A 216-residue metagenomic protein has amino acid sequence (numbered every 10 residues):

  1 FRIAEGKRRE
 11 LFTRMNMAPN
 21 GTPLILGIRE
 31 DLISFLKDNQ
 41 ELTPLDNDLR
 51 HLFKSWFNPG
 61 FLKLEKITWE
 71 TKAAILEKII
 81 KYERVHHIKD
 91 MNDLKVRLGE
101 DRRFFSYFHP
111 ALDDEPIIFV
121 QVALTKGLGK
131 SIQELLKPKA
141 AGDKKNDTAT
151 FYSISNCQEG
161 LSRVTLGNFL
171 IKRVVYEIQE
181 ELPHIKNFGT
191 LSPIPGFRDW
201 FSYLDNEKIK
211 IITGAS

Functional and structural regions predicted by a protein language model:
F1-S216: Extended, composition-driven regions rather than compact fold-specific motifs
